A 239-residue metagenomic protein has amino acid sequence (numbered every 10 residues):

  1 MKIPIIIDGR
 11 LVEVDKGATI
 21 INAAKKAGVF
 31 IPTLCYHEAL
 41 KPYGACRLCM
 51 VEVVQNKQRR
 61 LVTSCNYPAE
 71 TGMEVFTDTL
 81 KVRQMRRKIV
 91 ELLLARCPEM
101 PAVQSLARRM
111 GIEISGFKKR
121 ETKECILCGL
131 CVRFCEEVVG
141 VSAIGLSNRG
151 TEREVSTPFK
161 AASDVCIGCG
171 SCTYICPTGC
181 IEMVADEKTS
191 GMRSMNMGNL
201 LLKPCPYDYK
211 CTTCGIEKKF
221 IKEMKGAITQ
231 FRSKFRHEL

Functional and structural regions predicted by a protein language model:
M1-I5, T189-S190: Short structural boundary motif marking the start of a folded domain
I7-R10: Short strand-turn-strand beta-turns centered on an Asx-Gly dipeptide
V12-L61, E70-T71: N-terminal cofactor/phosphate-binding cores enriched in small/glycine residues, especially glycine-rich loops such as
R47, Q55-G168, Y174, G179-R236: Fe-S ferredoxin-like electron-transfer domains and their immediately adjacent linker/connector regions across
